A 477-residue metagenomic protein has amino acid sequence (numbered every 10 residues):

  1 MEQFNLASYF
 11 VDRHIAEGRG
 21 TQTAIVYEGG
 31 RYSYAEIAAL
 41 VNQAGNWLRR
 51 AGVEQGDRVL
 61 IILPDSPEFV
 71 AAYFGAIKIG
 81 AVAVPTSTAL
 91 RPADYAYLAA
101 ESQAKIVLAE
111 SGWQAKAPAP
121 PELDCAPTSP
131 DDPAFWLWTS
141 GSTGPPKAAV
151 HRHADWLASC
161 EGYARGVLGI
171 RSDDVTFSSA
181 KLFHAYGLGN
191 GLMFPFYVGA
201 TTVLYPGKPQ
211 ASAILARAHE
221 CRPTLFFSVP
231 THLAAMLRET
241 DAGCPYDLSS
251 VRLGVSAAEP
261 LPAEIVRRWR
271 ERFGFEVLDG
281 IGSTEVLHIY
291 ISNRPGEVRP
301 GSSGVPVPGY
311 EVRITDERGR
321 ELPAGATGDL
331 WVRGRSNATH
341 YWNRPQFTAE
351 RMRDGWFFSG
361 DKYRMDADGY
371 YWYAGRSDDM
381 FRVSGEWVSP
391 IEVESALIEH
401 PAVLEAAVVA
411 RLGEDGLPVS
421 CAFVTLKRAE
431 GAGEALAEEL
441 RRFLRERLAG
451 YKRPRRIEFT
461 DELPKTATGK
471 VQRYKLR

Functional and structural regions predicted by a protein language model:
F4, T21-S66, V70-F74, R91-A96 (+2 more regions): Conserved AMP-binding/adenylate-forming core of the ANL superfamily
T21, P120-W138, P145, D155 (+1 more regions): Conserved pre-ATP/AMP-binding loop-to-beta segment of ANL
S33-A35, A134-E161: Conserved AMP-binding A3 loop
N46, R50-A51, P64, A71-S129 (+1 more regions): Structural core segment of the AMP-binding/adenylate-forming
L90, H219, F226, G334 (+5 more regions): AMP-binding/adenylate-forming catalytic core of the ANL superfamily
L157-V175, A185-L225, E239: Conserved AMP-binding/adenylation subdomain of ANL enzymes
A200, P223-S228, E239-R299, E311: Gly/Ser/Thr-rich phosphate-binding loop
R313, A324-A338, W356, K362-Y363: AMP-binding/adenylate-forming core of the ANL superfamily
